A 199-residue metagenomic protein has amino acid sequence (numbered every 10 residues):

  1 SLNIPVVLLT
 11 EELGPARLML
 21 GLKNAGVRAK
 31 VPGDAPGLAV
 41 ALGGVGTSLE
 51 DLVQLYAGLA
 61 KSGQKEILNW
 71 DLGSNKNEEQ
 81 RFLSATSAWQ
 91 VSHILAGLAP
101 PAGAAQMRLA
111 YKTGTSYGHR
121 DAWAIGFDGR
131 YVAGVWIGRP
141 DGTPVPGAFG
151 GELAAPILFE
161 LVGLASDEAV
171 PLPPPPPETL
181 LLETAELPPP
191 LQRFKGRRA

Functional and structural regions predicted by a protein language model:
S1-A29, G33-K61: Active-site-adjacent helix/loop patches that line small-molecule binding or acyl-intermediate pockets
V7, G46-R193, R197-R198: A penicillin-recognizing enzyme superfamily signal
